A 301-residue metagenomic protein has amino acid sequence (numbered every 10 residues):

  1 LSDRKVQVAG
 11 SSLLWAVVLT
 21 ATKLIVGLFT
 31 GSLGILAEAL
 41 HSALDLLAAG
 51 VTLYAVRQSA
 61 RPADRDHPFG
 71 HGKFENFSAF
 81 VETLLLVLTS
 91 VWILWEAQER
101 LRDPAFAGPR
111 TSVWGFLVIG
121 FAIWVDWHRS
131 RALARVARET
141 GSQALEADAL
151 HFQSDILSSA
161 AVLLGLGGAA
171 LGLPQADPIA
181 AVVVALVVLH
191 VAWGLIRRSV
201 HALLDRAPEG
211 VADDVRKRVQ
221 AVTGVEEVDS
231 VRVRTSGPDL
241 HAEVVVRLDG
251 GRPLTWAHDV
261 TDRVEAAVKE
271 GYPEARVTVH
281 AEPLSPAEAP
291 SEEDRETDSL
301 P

Functional and structural regions predicted by a protein language model:
L1-A9, D66, H71-F74, A192-P301: Peripheral (non-transmembrane) domains and long loops of multi-pass membrane proteins
L1-D214, L300: Alpha-helical transmembrane cores and adjacent cytosolic helix/loop segments of polytopic membrane transporters
